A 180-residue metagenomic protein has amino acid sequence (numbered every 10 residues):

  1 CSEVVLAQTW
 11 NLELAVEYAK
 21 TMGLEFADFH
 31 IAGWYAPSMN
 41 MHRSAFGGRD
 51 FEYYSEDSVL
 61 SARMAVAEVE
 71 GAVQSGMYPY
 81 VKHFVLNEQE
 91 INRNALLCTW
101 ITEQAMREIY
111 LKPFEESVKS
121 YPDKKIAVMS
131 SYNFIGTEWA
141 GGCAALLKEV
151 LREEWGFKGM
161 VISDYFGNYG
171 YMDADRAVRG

Functional and structural regions predicted by a protein language model:
C1-G180: Glycoside hydrolase catalytic-domain context in secreted enzymes
